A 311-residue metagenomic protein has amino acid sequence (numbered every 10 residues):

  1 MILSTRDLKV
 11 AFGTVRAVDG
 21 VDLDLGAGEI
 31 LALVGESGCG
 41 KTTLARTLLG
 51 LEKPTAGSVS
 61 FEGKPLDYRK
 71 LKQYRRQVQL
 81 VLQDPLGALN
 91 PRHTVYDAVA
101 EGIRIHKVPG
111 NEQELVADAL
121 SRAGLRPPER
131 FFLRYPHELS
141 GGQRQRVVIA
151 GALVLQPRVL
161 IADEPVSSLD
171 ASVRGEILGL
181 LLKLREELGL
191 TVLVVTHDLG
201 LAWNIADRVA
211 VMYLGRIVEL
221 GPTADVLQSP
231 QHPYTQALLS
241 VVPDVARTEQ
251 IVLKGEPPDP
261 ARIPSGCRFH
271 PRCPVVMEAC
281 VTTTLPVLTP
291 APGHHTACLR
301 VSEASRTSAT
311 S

Functional and structural regions predicted by a protein language model:
L49: Helix-to-loop junction immediately C-terminal to a conserved catalytic motif
G57-L66, Y74: Conserved ABC transporter NBD signature motif
Y135-L139, Q143: Conserved ABC ATPase signature
V154-R158: A short, proline-enriched helix->beta-strand linker immediately N-terminal to the Walker B motif in ABC-type P-loop
L169-T248: P-loop NTP-binding/switch modules centered on Walker-like glycine-rich loops
L220-S311: Short catalytic/signature loops enriched in Gly
